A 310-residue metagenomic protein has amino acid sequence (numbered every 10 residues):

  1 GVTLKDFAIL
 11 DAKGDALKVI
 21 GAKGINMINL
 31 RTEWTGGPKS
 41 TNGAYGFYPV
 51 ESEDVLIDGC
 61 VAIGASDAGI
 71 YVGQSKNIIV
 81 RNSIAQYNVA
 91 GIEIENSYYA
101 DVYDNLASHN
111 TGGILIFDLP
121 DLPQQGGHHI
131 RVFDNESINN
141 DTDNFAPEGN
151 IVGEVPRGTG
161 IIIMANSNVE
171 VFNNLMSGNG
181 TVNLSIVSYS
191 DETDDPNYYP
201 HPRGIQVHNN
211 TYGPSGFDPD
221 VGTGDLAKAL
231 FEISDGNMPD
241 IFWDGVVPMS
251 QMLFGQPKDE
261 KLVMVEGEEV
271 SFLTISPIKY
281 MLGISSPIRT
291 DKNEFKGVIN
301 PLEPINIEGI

Functional and structural regions predicted by a protein language model:
V2-D11, K23-G36, E53-S66, K76-A90 (+4 more regions): Right-handed parallel beta-helix
D11-K18, K39-P49, G64-Y71, Y87-I94 (+5 more regions): Extracellular beta-strand/beta-solenoid scaffold signature
V19, V169-V171, L184: Hydrophobic aliphatic residue packing
I116-F117, T142, F217: Short, function-defining helix-loop hinge/capping sites that tune catalysis or transport
V182, I186-V187, R203: Structured C-terminal portions of repeat-based eukaryotic scaffold domains
E192, N197-I310: Acidic, glycine- and Ser/Thr-rich low-complexity intrinsically disordered tracts in extracellular/secreted proteins
